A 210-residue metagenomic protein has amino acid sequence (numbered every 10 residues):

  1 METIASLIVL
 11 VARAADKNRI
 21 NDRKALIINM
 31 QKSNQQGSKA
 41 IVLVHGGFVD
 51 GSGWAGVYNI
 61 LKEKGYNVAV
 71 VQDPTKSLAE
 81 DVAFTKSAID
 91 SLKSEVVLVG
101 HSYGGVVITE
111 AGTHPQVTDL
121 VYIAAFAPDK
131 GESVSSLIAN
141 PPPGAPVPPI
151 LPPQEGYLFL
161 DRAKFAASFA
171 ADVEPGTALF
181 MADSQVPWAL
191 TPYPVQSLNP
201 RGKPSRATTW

Functional and structural regions predicted by a protein language model:
M1-S38: Basic/polar N-terminal segments that are highly enriched at the extreme N-terminus, encompassing both cleavable
M30-S94: Active-site catalytic motif of lipid deacylating hydrolases and related acyltransferases
V44-G47, H101-S102, A125: Glycine-rich His-Gly loop
G56, E110-A111: Active-site signature of alpha/beta-hydrolase-fold catalytic machinery across serine- and Asp/Cys-nucleophile hydrolases
D81, V186-W210: Conserved serine/cysteine hydrolase catalytic core
V99-G104, I108: Gly/Ala-rich beta-loop-alpha elbow adjacent to hydrolase catalytic centers
Q116-V117, V121-R162, A189-S197: Flexible "cap/lid" loop of the alpha/beta hydrolase fold
A163-D172: Helix-loop "lid/cap" segments that line or gate small-molecule binding pockets
